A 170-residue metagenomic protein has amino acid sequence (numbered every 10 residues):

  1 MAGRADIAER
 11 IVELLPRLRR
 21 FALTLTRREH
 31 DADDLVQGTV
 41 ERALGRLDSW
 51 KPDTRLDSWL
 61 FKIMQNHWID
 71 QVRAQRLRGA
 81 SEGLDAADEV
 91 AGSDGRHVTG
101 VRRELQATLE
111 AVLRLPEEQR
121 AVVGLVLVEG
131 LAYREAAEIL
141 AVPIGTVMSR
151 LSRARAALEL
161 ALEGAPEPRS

Functional and structural regions predicted by a protein language model:
M1-E9, R19-G38, R46-T54: Short, charged helix-capping/linker segments at alpha-helix termini
A2-A5, E9, R78, A86-L113: Acidic, proline/glycine-rich intrinsically disordered inter-domain spacer in sigma factors
L15, E118-Q119: The N-cap/first-turn positions of alpha helices within or immediately adjacent to helix-turn-helix DNA-binding domains
L18, A32-A43, I63, A136 (+2 more regions): Short, small-hydrophobic-rich alpha-helical interface motif
D48-K51, K62-G83, V101: Arg/Lys-rich amphipathic alpha helix in sigma70-family domain 2
V122-V126: A short pre-motif secondary-structure segment
L140-G164: DNA-recognition helix of helix-turn-helix
G164-S170: Short, basic, alpha-helical segments at the C-terminal edge of helix-turn-helix-like DNA-binding modules
